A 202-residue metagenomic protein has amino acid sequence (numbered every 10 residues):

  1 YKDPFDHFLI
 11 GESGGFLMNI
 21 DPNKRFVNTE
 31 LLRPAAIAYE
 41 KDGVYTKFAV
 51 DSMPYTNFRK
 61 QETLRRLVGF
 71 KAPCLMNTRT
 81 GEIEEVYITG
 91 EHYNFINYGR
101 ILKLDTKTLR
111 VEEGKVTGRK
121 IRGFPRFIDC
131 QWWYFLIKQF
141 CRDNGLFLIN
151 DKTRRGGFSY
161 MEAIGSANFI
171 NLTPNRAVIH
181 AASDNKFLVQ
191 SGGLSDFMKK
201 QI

Functional and structural regions predicted by a protein language model:
Y1-I202: Phosphate/NTP-binding elements of NTP-utilizing enzymes
